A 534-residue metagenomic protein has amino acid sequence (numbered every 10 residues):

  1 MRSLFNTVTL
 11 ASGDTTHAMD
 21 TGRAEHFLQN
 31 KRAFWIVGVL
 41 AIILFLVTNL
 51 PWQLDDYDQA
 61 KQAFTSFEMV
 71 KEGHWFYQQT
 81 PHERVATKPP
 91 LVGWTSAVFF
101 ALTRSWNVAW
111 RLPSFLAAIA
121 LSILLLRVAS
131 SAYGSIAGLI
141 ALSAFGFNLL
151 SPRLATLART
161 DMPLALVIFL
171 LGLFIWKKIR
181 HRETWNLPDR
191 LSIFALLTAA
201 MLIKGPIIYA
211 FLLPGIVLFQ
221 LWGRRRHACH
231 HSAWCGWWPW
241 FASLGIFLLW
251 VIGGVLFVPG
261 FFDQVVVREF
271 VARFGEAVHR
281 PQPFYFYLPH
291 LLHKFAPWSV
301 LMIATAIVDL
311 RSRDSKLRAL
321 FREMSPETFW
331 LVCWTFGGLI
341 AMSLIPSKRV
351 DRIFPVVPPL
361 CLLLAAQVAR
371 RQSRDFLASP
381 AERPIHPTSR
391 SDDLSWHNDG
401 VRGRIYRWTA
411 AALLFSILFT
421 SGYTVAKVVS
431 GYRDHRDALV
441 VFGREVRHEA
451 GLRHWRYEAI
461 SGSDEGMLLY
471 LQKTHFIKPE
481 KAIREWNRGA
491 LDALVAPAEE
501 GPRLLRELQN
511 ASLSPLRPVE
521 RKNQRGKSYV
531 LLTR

Functional and structural regions predicted by a protein language model:
M1-S3, L10, L377, P387-S389 (+2 more regions): Intrinsically disordered, low-complexity segments
R2-Q372, V428-V429, L468, E520 (+1 more regions): Membrane-integral, polyisoprenol-dependent glycosyltransferases of the GT-C/oligosaccharyltransferase superfamily
N6, S12, S379, W396-N398 (+3 more regions): Generic detector of low-complexity/intrinsically disordered segments and short hydrophobic N-terminal stretches
H17, Q29, P387, N398 (+2 more regions): Intrinsic-disorder-associated interaction segments
F295-W298, S391, E500-R503: Short phosphate-engaging motifs
T328, V356, L360, L413 (+3 more regions): Alpha-helix N-cap/loop-to-helix boundary motif
R371-V425: Signature aromatic-anchored transmembrane alpha helix within multi-pass, membrane-resident enzymes that catalyze glycan
L418-R534: Short periplasmic/luminal acceptor-recognition loop of GT-C membrane glycosyltransferases, typified by
